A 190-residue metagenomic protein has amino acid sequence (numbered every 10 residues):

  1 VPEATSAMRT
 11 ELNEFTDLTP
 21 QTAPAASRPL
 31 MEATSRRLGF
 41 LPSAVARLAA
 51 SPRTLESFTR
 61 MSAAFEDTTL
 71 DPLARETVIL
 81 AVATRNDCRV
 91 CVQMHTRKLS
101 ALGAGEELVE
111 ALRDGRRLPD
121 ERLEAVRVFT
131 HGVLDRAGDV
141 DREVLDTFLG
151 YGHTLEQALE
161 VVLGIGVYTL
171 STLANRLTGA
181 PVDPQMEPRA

Functional and structural regions predicted by a protein language model:
V1-A190: Hydrophobic alpha-helical segments
